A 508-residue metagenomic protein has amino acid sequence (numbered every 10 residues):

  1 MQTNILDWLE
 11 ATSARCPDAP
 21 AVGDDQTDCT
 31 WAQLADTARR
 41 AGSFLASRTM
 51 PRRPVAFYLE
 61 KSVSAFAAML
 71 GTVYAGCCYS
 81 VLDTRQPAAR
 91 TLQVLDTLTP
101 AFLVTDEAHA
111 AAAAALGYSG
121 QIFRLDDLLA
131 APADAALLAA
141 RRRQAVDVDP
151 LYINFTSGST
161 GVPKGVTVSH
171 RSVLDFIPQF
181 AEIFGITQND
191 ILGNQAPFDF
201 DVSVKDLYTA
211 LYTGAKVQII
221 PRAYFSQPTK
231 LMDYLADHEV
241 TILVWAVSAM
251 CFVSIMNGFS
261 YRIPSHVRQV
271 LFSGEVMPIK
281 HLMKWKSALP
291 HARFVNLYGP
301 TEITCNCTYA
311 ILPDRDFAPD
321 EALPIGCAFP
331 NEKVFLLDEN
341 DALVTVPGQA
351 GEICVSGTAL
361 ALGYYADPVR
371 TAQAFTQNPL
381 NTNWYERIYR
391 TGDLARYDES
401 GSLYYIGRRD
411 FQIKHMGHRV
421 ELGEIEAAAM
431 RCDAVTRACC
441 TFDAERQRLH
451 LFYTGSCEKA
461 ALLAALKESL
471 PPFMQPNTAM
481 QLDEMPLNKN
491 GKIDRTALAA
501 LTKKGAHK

Functional and structural regions predicted by a protein language model:
M1-I153, V168, D175, I279-L282 (+3 more regions): AMP-binding/adenylate-forming domain of the ANL superfamily
N4-L6, F102-L116, Q121-R143, V173 (+2 more regions): AMP-dependent adenylate-forming
L59-S62, D83, I186, A196-F200 (+3 more regions): Conserved AMP-binding
L59-V63, C77-L95, E107-H109, A215-H238 (+3 more regions): ATP-dependent adenylate-forming carboxylate-activation enzymes
A68-V73, V173, T209-L211, A479: Short hydrophobic alpha-helical segments of the AMP-binding
L137-F155, V162, I186-L192, F198: Conserved pre-ATP/AMP-binding loop-to-beta segment of ANL
K164-G193, D201-T241: Conserved AMP-binding/adenylation subdomain of ANL enzymes
Y212-A215, V240-V244, S254-D320, P324 (+1 more regions): Gly/Ser/Thr-rich phosphate-binding loop
